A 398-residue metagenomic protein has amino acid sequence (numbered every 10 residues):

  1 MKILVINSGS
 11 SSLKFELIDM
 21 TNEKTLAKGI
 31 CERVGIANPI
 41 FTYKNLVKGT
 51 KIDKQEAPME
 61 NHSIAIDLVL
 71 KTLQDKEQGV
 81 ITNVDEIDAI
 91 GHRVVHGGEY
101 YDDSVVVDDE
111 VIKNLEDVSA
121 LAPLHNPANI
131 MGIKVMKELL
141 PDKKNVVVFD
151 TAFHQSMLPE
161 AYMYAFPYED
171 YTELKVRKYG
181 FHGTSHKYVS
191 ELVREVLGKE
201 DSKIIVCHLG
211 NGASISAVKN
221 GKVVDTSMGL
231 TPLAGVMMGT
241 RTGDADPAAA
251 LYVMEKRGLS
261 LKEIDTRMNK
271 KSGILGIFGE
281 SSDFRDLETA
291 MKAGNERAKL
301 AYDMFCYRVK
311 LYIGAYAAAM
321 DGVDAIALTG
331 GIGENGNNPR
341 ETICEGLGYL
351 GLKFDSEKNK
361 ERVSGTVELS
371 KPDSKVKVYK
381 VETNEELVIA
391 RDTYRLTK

Functional and structural regions predicted by a protein language model:
M1-L4: Extreme N-terminal starter segment of soluble prokaryotic enzymes
S12-M59, G229: Short glycine-rich, Thr/Ser-proximal phosphate-binding strand/loop in the N-terminal lobe of ATP-dependent enzymes
T72-I87, V193-G198, I313-D324: Phosphate/pyrophosphate-binding loops at sites that engage ATP/ADP/AMP, CoA/4′-phosphopantetheine, polyphosphate
L73-H125, V146, F153-A161: Short beta-strand-loop/turn "lid" adjacent to the catalytic site in phosphate-handling enzymes
F153-E255: Glycine-rich phosphate-binding loop of actin/hexokinase-like ATP-binding domains
K219, D225-S260, T266, G330-E361: Catalytic phosphate/nucleotide-handling subdomain of diverse soluble enzymes
T266, G273-I277, F284-A319: Adenine-nucleotide phosphate-binding core of ATP-dependent small-molecule kinases
K299, D303-A327, G333-K398: Internal helix-turn-beta structural module
